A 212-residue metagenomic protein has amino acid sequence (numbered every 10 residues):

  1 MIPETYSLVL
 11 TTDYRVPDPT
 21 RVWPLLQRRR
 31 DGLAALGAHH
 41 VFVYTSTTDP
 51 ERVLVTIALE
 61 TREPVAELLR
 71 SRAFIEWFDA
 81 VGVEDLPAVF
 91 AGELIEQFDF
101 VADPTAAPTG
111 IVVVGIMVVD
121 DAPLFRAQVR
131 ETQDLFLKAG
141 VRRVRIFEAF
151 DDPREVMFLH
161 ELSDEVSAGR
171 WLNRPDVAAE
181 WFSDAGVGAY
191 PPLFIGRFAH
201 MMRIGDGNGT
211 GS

Functional and structural regions predicted by a protein language model:
M1-S212: Short S/T/G/P-rich N-terminal loop/turn motif that feeds into the first structured element of a domain
